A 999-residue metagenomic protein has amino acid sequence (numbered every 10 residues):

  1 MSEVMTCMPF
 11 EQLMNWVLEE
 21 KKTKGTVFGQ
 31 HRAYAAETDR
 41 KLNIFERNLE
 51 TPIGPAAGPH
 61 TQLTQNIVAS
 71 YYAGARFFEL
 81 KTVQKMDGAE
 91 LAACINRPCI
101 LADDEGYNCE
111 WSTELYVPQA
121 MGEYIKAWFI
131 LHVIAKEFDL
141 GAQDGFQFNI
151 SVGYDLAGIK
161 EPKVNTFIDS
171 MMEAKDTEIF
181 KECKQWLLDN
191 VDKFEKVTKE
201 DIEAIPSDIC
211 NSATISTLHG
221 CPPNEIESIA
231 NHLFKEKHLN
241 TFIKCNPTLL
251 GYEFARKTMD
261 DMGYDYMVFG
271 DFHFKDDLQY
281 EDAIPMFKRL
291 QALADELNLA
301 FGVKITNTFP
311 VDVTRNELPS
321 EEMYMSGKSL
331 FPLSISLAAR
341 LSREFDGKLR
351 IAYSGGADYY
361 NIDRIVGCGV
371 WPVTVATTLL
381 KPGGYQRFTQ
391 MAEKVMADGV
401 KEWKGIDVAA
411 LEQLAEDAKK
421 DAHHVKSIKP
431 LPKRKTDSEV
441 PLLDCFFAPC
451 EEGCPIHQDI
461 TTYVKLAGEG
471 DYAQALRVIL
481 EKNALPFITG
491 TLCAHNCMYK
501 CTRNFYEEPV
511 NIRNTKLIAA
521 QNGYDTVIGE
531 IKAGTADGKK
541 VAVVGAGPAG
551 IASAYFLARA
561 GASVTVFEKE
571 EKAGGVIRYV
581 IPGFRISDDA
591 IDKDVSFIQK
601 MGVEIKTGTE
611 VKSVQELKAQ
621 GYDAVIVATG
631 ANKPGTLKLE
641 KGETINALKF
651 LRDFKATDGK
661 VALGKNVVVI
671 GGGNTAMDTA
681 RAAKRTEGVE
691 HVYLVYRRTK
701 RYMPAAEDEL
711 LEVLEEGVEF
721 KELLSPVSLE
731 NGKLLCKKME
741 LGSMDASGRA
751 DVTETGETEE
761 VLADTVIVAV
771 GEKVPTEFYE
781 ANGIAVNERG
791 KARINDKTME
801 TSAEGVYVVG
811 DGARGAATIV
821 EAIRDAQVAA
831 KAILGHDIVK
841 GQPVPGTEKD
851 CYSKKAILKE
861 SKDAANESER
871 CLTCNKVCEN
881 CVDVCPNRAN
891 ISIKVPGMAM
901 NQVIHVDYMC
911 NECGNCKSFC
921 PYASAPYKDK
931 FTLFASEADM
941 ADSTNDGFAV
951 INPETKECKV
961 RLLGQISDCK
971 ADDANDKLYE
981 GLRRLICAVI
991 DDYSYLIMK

Functional and structural regions predicted by a protein language model:
K22-E37, T248-G347, P382-V400, K641-G642: Glycine/Thr-rich beta-alpha phosphate-binding loop at enzyme active sites
R76-M86, P247, R364-M391: Glycine-rich phosphate-binding active-site loops on the catalytic face of alpha/beta enzymes
A89-N108, L380-K404: C-terminal helical cap(s) of enzyme catalytic domains, especially alpha/beta-barrels
A448-E469, G490-A520, T565, K572 (+4 more regions): Iron-sulfur cluster-binding cysteine motifs and their immediate structural context in ferredoxin-like electron-transfer
Q458-G468, L476, F505, P509-R513 (+6 more regions): Beta1-alpha1 glycine-rich phosphate/pyrophosphate-binding loop at the start of Rossmann-like nucleotide-binding domains
I518-T535, K593-S613, P634-E687, N787-K797 (+1 more regions): Glycine-rich dinucleotide-binding loop and its adjacent helix/turn
G642-K665, M744-A816: FAD-site-proximal beta/loop scaffold in flavoenzymes
V809-D837: A conserved FAD-binding loop/helix module that cradles the flavin
